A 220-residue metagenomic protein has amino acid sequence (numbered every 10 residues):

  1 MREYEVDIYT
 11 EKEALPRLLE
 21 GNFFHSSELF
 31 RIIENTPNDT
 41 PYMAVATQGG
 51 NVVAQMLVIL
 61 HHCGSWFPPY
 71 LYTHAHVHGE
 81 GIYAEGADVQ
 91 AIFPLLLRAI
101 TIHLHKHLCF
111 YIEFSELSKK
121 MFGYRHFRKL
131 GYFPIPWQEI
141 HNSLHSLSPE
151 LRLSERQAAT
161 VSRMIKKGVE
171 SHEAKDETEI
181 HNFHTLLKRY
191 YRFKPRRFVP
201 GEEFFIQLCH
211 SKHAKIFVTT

Functional and structural regions predicted by a protein language model:
R2-G49, V53-S65, E116-H141, P149-T220: A conserved beta-strand-loop-helix scaffold within acyl/acetyltransferase catalytic domains
H62-P134: Acyl-donor binding region in acyl/amide transferases
